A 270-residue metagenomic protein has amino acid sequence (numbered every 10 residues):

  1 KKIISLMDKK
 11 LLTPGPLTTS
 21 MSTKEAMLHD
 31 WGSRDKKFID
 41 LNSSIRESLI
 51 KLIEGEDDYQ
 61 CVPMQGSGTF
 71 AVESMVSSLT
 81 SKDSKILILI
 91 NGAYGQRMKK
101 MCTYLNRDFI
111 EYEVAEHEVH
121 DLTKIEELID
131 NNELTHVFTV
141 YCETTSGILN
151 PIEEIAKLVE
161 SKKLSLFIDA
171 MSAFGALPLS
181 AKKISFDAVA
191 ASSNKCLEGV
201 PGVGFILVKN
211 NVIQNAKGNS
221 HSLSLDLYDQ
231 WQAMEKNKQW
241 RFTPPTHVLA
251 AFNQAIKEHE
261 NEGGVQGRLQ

Functional and structural regions predicted by a protein language model:
K1-L6: Short, Lys/Arg-enriched N-terminal segments with co-localized hydrophobic residues within the first ~10-30 amino acids
D8-M64, T69: A glycine-/small-polar-enriched, mobile loop at the entrance of the PLP active site in fold-type I
T18, N194-Q270: Active-site C-terminal subdomain of aminotransferase-like
Y59-L87, N91, G95-K99: Conserved beta-loop-alpha segment that forms the PLP phosphate-binding cup at the N-terminus of a helix
R97-D108: Active-site-proximal loop->helix
H120-G175, A188: Active-site phosphate-binding strand-loop segment of PLP-dependent enzymes
K182-N194: Conserved active-site segment immediately N-terminal to the catalytic lysine that forms the internal aldimine
